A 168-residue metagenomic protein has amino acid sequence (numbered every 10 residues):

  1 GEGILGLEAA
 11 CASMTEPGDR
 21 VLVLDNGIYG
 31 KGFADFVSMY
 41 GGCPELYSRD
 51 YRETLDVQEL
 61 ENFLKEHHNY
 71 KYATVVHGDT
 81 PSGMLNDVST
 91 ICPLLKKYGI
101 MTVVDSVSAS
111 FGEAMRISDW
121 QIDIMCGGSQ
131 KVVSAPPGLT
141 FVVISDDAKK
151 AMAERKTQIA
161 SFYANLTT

Functional and structural regions predicted by a protein language model:
G1-L22, N26, G30-A34: Conserved beta-loop-alpha segment that forms the PLP phosphate-binding cup at the N-terminus of a helix
L24-D25, S48, T74-H77, D105 (+2 more regions): Short beta-strand segments
Y29-K31, E53, A109-F111, K131-A135 (+1 more regions): Short gly/pro/ser/thr-enriched loop/turn and capping motifs at secondary-structure boundaries
G32-G42: Active-site-proximal loop->helix
Y47-E53: Short beta->alpha junction loops
L55-V107, F111, I124, V132: Active-site phosphate-binding strand-loop segment of PLP-dependent enzymes
I117-Q130: Conserved active-site segment immediately N-terminal to the catalytic lysine that forms the internal aldimine
Q130-T168: Active-site C-terminal subdomain of aminotransferase-like
